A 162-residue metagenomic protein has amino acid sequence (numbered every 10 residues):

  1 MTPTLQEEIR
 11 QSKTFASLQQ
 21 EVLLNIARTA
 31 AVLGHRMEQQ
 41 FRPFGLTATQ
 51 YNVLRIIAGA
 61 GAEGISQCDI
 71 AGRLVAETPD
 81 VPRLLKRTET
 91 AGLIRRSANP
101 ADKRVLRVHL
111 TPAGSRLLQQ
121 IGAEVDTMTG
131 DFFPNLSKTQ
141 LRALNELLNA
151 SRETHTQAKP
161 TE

Functional and structural regions predicted by a protein language model:
M1-T14, T139-E162: C-terminal regulatory/oligomerization modules of transcriptional regulators
L5-F15, Q19, A60-Q67: Short, flexible, glycine-rich and Lys/Arg-enriched loop motifs at helix boundaries that contact anionic partners
Q11-K13, R36-L46, T129-L136: Short amphipathic alpha-helical boundary/capping segments
L18-N25, T29-M37, A113, E124 (+1 more regions): C-terminal ligand-sensing/allosteric alpha-helical core of TetR-family HTH transcriptional regulators
L24-A27, A31-E77, P160-E162: N-terminal helix-turn-helix DNA-binding core of bacterial DNA-binding proteins
K86-E146: Charged, amphipathic alpha-helical coiled-coil/dimerization segments
